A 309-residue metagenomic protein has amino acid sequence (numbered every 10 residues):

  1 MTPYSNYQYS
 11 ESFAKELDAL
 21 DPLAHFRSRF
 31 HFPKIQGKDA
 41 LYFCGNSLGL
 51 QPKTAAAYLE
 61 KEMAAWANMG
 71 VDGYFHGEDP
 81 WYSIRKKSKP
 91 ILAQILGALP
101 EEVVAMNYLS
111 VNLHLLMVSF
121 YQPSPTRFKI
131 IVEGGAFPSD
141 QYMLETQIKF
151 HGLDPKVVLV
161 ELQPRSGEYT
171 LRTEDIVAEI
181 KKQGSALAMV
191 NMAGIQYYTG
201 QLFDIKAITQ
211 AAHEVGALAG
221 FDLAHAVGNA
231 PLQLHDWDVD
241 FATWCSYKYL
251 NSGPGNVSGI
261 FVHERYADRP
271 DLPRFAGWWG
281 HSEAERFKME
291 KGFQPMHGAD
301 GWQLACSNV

Functional and structural regions predicted by a protein language model:
M1-V309: Pyridoxal 5′-phosphate
